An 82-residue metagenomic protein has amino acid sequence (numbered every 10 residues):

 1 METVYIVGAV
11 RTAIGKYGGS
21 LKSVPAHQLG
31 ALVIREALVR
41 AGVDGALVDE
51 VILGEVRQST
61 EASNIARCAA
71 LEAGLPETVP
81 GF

Functional and structural regions predicted by a protein language model:
M1-G15: N-terminal amphipathic/basic leader segments beginning at the initiator methionine
M1-T3, A46-D49, P76-P80: Short coil/turn connectors at secondary-structure junctions
I14-L38, R57-T60, P80-F82: Active-site pocket-shaping loop/turn-to-helix segments
E36-D49: Phosphate/pyrophosphate-binding loops at sites that engage ATP/ADP/AMP, CoA/4′-phosphopantetheine, polyphosphate
E55-F82: Conserved catalytic cysteine-centered active-site region of acyl-thioester-dependent Claisen-condensing enzymes
